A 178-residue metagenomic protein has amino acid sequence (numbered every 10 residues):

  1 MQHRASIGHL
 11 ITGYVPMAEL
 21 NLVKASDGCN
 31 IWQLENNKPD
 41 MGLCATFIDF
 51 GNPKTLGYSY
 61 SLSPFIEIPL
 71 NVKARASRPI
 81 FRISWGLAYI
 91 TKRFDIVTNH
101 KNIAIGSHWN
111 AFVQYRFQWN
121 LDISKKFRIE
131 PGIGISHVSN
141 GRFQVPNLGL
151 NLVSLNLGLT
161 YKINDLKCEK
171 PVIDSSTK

Functional and structural regions predicted by a protein language model:
M1, K24, A45-G51, W85-R93 (+2 more regions): Transmembrane beta-strands of outer-membrane beta-barrel pores
M1-A25, S154, T160-K162, D174-K178: Short glycine/proline- and aromatic-enriched beta-strand/turn motifs that initiate or cap beta-hairpins
A5-G8, F50-P53, N99-I105, N140-N147: Extracellular loop and loop/strand-boundary signature of outer-membrane beta-barrel proteins
T12-A18, L56-L62, S77, S107-V113 (+2 more regions): Residues that define the transmembrane beta-barrel architecture of outer-membrane proteins
D27-K38, K54, N71-R78, I123-F127 (+1 more regions): Short loop/turn motifs that connect adjacent beta-strands in outer-membrane beta-barrel proteins
K38-K92: Gram-negative (and chloroplast) outer-membrane scaffold detector with strong preference for beta-barrel transmembrane
M41-L43, F81-W85, Y115-F117, I129-I133 (+1 more regions): Membrane-embedded beta-strand positions of outer-membrane beta-barrel proteins
Q118-K167: Predominantly the C-terminal beta-signal and adjacent terminal strand-loop region of outer-membrane beta-barrel
